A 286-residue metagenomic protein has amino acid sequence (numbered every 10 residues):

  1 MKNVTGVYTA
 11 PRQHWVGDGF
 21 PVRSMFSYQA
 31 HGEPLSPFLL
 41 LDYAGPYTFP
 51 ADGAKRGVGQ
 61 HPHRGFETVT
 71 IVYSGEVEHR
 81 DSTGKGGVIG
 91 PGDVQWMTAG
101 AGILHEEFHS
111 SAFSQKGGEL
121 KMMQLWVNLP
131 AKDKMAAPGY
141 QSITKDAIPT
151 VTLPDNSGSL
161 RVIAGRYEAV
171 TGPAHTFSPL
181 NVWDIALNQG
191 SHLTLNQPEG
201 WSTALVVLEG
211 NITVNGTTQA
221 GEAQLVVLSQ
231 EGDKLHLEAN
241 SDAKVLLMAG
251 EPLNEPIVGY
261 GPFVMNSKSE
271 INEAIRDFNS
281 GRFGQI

Functional and structural regions predicted by a protein language model:
M1-I286: Jelly-roll (double-stranded beta-helix
